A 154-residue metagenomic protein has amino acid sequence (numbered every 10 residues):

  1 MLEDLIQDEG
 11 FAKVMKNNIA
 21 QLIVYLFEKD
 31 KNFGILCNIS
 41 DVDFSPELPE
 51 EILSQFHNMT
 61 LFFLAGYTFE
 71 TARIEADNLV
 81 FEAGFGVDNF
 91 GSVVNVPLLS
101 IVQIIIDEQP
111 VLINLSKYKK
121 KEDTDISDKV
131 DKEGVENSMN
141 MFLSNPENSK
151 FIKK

Functional and structural regions predicted by a protein language model:
M1-L99, Q103-K154: Eukaryotic intrinsically disordered, low-complexity regulatory linkers and tails enriched in Ser/Thr/Pro
